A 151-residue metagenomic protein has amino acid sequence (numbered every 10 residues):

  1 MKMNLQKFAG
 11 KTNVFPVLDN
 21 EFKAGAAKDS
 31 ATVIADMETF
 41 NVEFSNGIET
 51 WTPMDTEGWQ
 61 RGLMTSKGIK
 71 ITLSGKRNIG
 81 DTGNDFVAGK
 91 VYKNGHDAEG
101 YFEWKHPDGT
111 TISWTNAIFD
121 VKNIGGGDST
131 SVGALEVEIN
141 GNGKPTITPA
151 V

Functional and structural regions predicted by a protein language model:
M1-F8: N-terminal leader/targeting segments
K7, T39, D108-T110: Polar/charged alpha-helical tracts
A9-N78, N116-E136: Solvent-exposed edge beta-strands and adjacent loop segments that serve as assembly or binding interfaces
E57-A117, I124, T130-G133, G143-V151: Extracellular/virion structural assembly segments
V137-G141: C-terminal edge-of-domain segments
